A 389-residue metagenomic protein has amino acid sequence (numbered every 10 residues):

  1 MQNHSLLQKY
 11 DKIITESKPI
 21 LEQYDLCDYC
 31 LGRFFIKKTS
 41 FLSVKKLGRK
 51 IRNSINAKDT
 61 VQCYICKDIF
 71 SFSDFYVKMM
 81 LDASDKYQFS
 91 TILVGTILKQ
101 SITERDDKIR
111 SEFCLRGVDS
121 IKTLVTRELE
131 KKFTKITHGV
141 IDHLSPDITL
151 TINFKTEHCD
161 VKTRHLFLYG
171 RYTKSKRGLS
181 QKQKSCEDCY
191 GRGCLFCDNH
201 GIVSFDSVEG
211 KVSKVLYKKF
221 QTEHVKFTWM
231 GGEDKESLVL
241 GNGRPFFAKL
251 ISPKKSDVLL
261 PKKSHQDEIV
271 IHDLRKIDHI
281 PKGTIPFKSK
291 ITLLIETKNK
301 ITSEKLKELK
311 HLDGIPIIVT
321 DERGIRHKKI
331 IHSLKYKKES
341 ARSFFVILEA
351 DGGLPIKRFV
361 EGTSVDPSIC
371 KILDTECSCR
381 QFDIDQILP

Functional and structural regions predicted by a protein language model:
Q2-P389: Non-catalytic RNA-recognition surface used by pseudouridine synthases
